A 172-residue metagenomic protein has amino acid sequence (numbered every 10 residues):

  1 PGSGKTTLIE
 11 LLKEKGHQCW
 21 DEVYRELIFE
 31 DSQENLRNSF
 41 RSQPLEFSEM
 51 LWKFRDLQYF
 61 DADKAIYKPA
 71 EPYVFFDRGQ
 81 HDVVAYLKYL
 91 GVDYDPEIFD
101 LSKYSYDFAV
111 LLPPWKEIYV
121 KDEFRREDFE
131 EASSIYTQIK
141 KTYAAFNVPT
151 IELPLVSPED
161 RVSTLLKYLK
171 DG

Functional and structural regions predicted by a protein language model:
P1: The conserved Walker
G4: Conserved glycine(s) of the Walker
L8-I9: Post-Walker A alpha-helix
K13-L57: Conserved substrate/cofactor phosphate-moiety recognition/catalytic segment in nucleotide-dependent phosphotransferases
E49-Y104: Glycine-rich phosphate-binding loop used to anchor ATP phosphates in small-molecule kinases, encompassing both
G91-S157, V162: A glycine- and Lys/Arg-enriched "phosphate-lid" helix/loop adjacent to the NTP-binding pocket of small-molecule kinases
T164-G172: C-terminal alpha-helix
